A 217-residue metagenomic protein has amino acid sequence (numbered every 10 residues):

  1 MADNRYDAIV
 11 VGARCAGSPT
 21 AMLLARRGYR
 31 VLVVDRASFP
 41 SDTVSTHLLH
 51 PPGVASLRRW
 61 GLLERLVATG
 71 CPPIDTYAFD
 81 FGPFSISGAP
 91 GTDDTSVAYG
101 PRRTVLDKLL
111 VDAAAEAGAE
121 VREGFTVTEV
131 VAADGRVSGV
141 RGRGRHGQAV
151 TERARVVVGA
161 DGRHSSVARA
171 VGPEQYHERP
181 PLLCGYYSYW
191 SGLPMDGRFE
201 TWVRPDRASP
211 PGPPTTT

Functional and structural regions predicted by a protein language model:
D3-A8: Extreme N-terminal starter segment of soluble prokaryotic enzymes
I9-V11, M22-S45: Glycine-rich FAD pyrophosphate-binding loop
G17-S18: N-terminal Rossmann-fold NAD(P) dinucleotide-binding loop
L23, L109, A113: Rossmann-fold NAD(P)-dependent oxidoreductase module
Y29, L62, A119: Short phosphate-binding/catalytic loops that engage adenosine nucleotides
A37-R58, L62: Conserved N-terminal glycine-rich FAD pyrophosphate-binding loop of Rossmann-like flavoproteins
R58-L109: A conserved beta-strand/loop capping segment in the N-terminal third of enzymes that catalyze redox or closely related
A113-T217: Predominantly flavin-linked oxidoreductase catalytic cores and closely associated redox partners
